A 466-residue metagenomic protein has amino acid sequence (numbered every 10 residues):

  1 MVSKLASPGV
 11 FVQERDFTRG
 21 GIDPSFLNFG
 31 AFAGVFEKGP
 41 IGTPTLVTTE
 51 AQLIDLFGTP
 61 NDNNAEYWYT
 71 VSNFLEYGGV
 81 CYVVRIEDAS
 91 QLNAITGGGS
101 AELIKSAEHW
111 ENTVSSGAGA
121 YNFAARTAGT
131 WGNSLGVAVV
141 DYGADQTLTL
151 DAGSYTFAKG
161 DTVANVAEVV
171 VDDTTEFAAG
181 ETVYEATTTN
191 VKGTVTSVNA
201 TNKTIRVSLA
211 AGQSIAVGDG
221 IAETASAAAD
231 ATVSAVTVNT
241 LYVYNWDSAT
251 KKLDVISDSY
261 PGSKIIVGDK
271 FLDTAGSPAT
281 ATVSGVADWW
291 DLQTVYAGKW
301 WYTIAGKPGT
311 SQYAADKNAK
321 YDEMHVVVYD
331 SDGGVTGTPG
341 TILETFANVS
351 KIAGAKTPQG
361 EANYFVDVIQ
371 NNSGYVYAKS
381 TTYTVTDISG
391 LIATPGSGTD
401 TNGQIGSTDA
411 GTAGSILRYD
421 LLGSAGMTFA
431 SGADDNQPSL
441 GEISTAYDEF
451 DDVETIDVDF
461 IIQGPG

Functional and structural regions predicted by a protein language model:
M1-G466: Surface-exposed assembly/interface segments
